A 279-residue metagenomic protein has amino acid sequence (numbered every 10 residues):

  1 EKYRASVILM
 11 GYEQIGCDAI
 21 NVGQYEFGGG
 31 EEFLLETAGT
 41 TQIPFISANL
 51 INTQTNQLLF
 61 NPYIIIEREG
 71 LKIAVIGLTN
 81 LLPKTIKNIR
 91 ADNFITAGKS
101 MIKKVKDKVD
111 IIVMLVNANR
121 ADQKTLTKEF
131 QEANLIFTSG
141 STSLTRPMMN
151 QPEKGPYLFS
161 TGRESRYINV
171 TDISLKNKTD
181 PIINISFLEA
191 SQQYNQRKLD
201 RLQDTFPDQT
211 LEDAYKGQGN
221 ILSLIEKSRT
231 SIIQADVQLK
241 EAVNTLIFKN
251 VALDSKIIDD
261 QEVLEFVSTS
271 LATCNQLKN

Functional and structural regions predicted by a protein language model:
E1-N279: Acidic, metal/ion-coordinating pockets
